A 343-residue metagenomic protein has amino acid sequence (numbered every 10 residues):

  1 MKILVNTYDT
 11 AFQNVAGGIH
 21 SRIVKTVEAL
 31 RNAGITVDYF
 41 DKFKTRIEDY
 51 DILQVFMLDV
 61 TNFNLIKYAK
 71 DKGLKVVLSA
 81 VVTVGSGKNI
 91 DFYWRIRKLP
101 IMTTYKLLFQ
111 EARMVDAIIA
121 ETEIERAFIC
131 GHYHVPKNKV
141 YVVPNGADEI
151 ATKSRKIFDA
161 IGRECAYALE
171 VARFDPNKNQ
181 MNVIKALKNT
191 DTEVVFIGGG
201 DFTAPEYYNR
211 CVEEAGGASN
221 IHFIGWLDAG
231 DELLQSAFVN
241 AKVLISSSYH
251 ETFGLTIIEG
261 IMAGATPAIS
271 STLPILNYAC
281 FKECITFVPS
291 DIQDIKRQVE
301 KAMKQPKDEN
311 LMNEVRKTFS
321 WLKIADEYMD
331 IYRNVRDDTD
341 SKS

Functional and structural regions predicted by a protein language model:
G18-S21, K304-S341: A charged, aromatic-enriched C-terminal amphipathic alpha-helix characteristic of glycosyltransferases across folds
K98-I118, A127: Membrane-proximal helix-turn-helix segments that form the acceptor-binding/catalytic region of lipid-linked
C130, P144-C165: Acidic anion/phosphate-binding donor-loop and adjacent secondary structure in glycosyltransferase catalytic cores
A160-K178, I184-I197: Conserved donor-binding/catalytic core segment of Leloir-type glycosyltransferases
Y208-D228: Nucleotide-activated donor-binding/catalytic signature segment of Leloir-type glycosyltransferases, i.e., the conserved
Y249: Aromatic "clamp/platform" in nucleotide-sugar-dependent glycosyltransferases that forms part of the donor/acceptor
T266-S270, L276: Short hydrophobic beta-strand element within catalytic cores of glycosyltransferases and related nucleotide-activated
F281-Q293, E300-P306: Conserved acidic donor-binding segment of nucleotide-sugar-dependent glycosyltransferases
